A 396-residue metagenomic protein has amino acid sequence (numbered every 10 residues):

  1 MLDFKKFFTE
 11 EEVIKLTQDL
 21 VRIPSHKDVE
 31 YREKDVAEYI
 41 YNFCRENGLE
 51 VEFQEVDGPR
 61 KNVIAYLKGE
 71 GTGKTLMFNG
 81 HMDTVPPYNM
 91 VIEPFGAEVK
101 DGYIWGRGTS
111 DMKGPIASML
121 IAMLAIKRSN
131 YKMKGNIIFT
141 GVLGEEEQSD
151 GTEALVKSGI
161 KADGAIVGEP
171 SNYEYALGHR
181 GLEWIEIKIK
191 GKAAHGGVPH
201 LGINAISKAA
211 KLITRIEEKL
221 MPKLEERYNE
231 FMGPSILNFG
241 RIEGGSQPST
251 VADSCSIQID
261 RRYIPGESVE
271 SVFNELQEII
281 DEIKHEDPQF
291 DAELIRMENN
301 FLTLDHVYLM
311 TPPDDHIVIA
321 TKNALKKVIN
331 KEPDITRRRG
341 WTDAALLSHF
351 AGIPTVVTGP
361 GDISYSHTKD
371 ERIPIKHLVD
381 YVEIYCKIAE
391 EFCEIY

Functional and structural regions predicted by a protein language model:
M1-L2, F8, K15, E52-E55 (+1 more regions): Metal-dependent amide/peptide-bond hydrolase catalytic core, centered on the "pita-bread" metallohydrolase fold
L2-I104, Y131-M133, D362: Acidic/His- and Gly-rich active-site-bordering loop/insert found across diverse amide/peptide-bond hydrolases
L20, P24, C44, E169 (+2 more regions): Residue-level signal for inorganic ion chemistry
I64, N79, I138-T140, W184-K188 (+1 more regions): Beta-strand secondary-structure signal
P86-K100, L177-K188, N323-A324: Acidic-glycine-rich active-site phosphate/pyrophosphate-binding loop
M90, K100-G102, A122-I138, I216-R227 (+2 more regions): Phosphate-handling active-site elements
Y103-S118, H195: Glycine/serine-rich anion-binding loops at beta->alpha junctions that coordinate negatively charged ligand groups
M112-W184, C393: Acidic/histidine-rich catalytic neighborhood of metal-dependent amide-processing enzymes
